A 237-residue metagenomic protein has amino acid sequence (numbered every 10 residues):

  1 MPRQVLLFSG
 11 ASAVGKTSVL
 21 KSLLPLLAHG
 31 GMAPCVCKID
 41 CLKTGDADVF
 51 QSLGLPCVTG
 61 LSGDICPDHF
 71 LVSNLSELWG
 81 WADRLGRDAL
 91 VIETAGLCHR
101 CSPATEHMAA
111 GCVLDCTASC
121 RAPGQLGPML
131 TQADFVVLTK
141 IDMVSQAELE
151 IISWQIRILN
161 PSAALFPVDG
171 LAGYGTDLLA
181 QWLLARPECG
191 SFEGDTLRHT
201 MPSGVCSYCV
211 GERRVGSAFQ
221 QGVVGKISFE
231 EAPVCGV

Functional and structural regions predicted by a protein language model:
P2-S18, L23-H29, E188-V237: P-loop NTP-binding site
R3-V14, S18-T105, I141, Y174: Nucleotide-state-sensitive switch-loop elements of NTP-binding domains
A33-P34, C57, A110, A163-L165: Hydrophobic anchor at the start of a short beta-strand that flanks the dinucleotide cofactor-binding loop
V36, C112, V136-L138: Structural beta-sheet core signal
V72-S76, D177-P187, S207-E212: Short, surface-exposed amphipathic charged segments that create phosphate/polyanion-binding patches used for binding
T94-T117, G127-D134: Inter-motif core of Ras-like GTPase G domains
H99-T105, R121-G124, S145-E150: Conserved ATPase-coupling elements of RecA-like P-loop NTPase cores
D142-R198: Canonical P-loop GTPase G-domain recognition
